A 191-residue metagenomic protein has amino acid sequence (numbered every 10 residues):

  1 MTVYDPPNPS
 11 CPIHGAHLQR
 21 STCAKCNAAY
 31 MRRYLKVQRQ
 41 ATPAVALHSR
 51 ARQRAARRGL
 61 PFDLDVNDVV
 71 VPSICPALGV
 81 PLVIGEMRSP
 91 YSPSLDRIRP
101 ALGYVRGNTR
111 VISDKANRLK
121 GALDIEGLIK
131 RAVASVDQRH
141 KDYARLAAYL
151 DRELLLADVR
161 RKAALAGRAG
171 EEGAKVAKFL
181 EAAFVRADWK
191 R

Functional and structural regions predicted by a protein language model:
M1-I84, V105, L123-K190: Contiguous alpha-helical segments
I13-S21, S89-S94, I98-N108: Short linker/helix segments within small regulatory modules
C23, I112-D114: Zinc-coordinating Cys/His ligand positions in small cysteine/histidine-rich zinc-finger domains
I74, T109-I112: Short pre-active-site segment immediately N-terminal to redox-active cysteine/selenocysteine motifs in thiol-based
G79-L82, R97-L102, N117: Short, flexible loop/turn elements at secondary-structure junctions
S89-S92, R110, I125-R131: "Short basic amphipathic alpha-helical interaction patches in structured regions
K120: DNA-binding interface regions
